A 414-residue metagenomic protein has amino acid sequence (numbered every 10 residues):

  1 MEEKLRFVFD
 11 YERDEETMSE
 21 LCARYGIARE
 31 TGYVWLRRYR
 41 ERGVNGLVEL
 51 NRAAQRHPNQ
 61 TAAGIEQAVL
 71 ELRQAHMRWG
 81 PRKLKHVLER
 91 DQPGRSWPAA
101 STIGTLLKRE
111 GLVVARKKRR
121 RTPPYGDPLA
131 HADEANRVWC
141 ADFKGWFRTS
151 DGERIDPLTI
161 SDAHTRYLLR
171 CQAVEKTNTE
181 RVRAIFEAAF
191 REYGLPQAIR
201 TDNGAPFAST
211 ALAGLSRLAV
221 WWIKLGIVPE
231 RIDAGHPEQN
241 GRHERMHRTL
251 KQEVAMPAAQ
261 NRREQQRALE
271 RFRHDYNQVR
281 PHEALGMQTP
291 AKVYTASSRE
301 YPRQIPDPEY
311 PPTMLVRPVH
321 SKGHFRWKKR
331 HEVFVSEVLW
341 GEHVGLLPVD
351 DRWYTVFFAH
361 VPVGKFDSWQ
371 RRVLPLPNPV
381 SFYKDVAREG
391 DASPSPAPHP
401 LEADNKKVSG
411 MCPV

Functional and structural regions predicted by a protein language model:
M1-E16, E66-A75: Short, amphipathic alpha-helical "recognition" segments used to contact nucleic acids or chromatin
F7, L21, G32-W35, G43 (+16 more regions): Mobile genetic element proteins and their domesticated derivatives, centered on retroelements and DNA transposons
Y25-G26, L88: Core residues of bacterial helix-turn-helix
V44-C140, W146, A205, S216-A219 (+1 more regions): Basic, flexible linker segments flanking DNA-binding modules in nucleic acid-interacting mobile-element proteins
S101, T105-L168, E175, T179-Q197 (+2 more regions): Mobile-element integrase/transposase regions, centering on the N-terminal DNA-binding/Zn-coordinating module
T177, F190-A211, D233-G235, N240 (+1 more regions): Acidic/histidine-rich, metal-coordinating catalytic segments
A211, R217-P302, G345-D350: Charged alpha-helix within mobile-element recombinases
N277-V414: C-terminal, beta-rich DNA-binding module of retroviral/retroelements integrases
